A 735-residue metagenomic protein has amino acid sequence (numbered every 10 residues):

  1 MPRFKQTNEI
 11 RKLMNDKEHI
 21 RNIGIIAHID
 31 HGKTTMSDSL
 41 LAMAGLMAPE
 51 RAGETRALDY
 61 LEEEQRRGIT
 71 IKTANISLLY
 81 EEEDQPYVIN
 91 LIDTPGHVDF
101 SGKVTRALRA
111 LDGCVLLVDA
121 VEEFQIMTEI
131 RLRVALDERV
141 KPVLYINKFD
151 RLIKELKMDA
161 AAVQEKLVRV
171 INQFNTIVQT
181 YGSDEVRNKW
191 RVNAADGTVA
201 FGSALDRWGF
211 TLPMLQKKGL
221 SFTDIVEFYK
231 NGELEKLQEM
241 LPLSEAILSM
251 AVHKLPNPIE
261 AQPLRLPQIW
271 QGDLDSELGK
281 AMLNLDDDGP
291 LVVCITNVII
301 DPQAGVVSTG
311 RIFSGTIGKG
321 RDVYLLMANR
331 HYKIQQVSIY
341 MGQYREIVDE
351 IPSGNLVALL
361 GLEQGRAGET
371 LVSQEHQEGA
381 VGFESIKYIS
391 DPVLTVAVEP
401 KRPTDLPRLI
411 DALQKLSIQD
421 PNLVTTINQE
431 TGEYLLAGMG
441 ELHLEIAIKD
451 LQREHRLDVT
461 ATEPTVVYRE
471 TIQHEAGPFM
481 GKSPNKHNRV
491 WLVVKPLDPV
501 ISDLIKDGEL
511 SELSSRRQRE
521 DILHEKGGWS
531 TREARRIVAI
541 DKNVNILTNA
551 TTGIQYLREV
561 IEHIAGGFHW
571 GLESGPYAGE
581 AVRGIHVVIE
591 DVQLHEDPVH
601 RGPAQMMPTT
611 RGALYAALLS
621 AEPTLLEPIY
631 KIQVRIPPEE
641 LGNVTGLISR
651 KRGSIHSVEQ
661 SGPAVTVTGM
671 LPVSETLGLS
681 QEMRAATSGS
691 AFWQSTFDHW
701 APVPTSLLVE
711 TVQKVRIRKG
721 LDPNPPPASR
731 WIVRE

Functional and structural regions predicted by a protein language model:
M1-A110, C114-V118, L156-D159, E165 (+1 more regions): P-loop NTPase switch module centered on the Walker A-proximal segment
M1-I29, F124-D301: P-loop NTPase catalytic nucleotide-binding module
T35, E239-E260, L356-E375: Structured, non-catalytic alpha/beta "coupling" segments that mediate domain-domain communication and provide generic
I92, L116-D119, Y145-N147, A397 (+1 more regions): Conserved beta-strand segments of the P-loop GTPase G domain that flank and frequently precede/overlap
T94, V115, A120-Q125, V424-T426: A conserved hydrophobic secondary-structure block that centers on an alpha-helix together with its immediately flanking
L111-C114, E138-P142, A194-G197, V393 (+2 more regions): Short glycine-/polar-rich loops that comprise or flank the Walker A/P-loop and associated switch/sensor motifs
A160, Q164, F174-N175, E185-K189 (+5 more regions): Accessory interaction regions appended to the cores of large information-processing enzymes
